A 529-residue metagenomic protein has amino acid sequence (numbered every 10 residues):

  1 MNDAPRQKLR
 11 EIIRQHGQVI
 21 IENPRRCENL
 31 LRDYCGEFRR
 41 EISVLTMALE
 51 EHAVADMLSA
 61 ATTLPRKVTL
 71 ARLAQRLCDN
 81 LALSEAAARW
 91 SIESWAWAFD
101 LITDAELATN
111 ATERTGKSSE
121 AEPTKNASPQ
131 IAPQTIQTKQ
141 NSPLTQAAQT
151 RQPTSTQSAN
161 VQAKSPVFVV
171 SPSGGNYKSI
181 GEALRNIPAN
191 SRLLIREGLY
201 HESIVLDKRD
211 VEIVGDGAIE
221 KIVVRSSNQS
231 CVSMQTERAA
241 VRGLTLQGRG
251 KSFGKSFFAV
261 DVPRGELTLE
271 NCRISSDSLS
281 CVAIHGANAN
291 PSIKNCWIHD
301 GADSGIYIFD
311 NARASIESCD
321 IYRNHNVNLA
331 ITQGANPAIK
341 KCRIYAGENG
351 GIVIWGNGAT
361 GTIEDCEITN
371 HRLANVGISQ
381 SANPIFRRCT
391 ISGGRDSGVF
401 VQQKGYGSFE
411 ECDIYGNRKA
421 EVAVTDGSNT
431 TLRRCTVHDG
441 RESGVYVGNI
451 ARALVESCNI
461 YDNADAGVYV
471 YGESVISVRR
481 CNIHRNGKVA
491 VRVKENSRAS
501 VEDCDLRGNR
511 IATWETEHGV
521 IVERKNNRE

Functional and structural regions predicted by a protein language model:
M1-A111: An N-terminal, helix-rich hydrophobic module
M1-P5, L9, N80-V169, E270 (+2 more regions): Defense-system signaling and execution modules centered on TIR/cGAS-STING-like, death/scaffold domains and their
Q130, Q134-Q152, Q157, Q162 (+12 more regions): Intrinsically disordered, low-complexity repeat/linker tracts enriched for polar/charged residues
S165-H201: Acidic Gly/Asp/Thr-rich repetitive segments characteristic of extracellular carbohydrate-active and adhesion proteins
P172-K178, D210-V260: Right-handed parallel beta-helix/beta-spiral solenoid domain characteristic of secreted/periplasmic
I180-N186, Y200-K208, I213, M234 (+1 more regions): Short, T/G/N/S-enriched strand-turn elements that build extracellular solenoid repeat scaffolds
V214-G217, R238-G248, E266-S276, N290-A302 (+10 more regions): Right-handed parallel beta-helix
R225-S233, K251-D261, S276-H285, D300-F309 (+9 more regions): Extracellular beta-strand/beta-solenoid scaffold signature
